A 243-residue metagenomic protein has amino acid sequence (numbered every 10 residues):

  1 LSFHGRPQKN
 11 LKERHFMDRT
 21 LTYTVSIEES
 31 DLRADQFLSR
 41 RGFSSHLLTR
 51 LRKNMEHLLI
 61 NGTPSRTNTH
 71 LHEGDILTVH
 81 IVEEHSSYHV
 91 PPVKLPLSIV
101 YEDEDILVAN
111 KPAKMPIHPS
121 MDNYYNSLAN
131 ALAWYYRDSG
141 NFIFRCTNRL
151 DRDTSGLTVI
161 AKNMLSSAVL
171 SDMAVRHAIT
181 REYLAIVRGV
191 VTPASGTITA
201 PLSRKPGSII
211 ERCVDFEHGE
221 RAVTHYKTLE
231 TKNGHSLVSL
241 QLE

Functional and structural regions predicted by a protein language model:
F3-R6, L11-E243: RNA pseudouridine synthases
